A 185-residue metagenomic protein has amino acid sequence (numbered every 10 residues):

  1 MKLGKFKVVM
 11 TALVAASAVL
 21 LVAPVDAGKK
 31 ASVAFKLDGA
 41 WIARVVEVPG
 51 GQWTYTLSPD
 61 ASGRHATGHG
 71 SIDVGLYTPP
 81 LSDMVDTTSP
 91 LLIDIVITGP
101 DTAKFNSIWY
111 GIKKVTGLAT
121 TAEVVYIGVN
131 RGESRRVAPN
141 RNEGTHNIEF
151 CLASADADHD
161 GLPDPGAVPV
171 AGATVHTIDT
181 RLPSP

Functional and structural regions predicted by a protein language model:
M1-T11: Bacterial N-terminal signal peptides that target proteins for export
T11-L20: Bacterial N-terminal signal peptides
V33-W53: Tryptophan-anchored aromatic micro-motifs
A34, S58-H65, V96-K104, E133-E143 (+1 more regions): A short, structured loop/turn motif at beta-sheet edges
G51-T102: N-terminal glycine/threonine-rich, aromatic-flanked beta-hairpin/loop signature
W53-D60, P90-I97, V125-V137, I148 (+1 more regions): Hydrophobic/aromatic beta-strand elements that line small-molecule binding cavities or substrate pockets in beta-rich
K104-C151: Acidic, glycine-rich flexible loop segments
I148-P185: Edge beta-strand at a domain terminus
